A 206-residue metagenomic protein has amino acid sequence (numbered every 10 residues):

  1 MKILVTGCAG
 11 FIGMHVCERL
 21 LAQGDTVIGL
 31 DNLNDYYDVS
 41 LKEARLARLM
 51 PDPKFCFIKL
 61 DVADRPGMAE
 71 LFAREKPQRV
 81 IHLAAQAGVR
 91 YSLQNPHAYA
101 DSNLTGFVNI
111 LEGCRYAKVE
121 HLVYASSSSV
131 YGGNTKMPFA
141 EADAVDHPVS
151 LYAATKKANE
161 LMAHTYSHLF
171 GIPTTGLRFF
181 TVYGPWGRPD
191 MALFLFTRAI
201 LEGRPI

Functional and structural regions predicted by a protein language model:
M1-V182: N-terminal Rossmann-like NAD(P)+-binding domain of SDR-like oxidoreductases, especially those catalyzing
A22, L201-E202: Short strand-connecting beta-turns/loops that link adjacent beta-strands
A47, F196-T197: Residue-level detector of beta-strand structural context in well-folded domains
L83, A199-I200: Conserved catalytic core of Hanks-type protein kinase domains
L93, I200-L201: Hydrophobic residues in alpha-helical segments
K157, I172-T175, V182-L195, E202-R204: Glycine/proline-rich active-site loop of Rossmann-fold NAD(P)-dependent oxidoreductases
